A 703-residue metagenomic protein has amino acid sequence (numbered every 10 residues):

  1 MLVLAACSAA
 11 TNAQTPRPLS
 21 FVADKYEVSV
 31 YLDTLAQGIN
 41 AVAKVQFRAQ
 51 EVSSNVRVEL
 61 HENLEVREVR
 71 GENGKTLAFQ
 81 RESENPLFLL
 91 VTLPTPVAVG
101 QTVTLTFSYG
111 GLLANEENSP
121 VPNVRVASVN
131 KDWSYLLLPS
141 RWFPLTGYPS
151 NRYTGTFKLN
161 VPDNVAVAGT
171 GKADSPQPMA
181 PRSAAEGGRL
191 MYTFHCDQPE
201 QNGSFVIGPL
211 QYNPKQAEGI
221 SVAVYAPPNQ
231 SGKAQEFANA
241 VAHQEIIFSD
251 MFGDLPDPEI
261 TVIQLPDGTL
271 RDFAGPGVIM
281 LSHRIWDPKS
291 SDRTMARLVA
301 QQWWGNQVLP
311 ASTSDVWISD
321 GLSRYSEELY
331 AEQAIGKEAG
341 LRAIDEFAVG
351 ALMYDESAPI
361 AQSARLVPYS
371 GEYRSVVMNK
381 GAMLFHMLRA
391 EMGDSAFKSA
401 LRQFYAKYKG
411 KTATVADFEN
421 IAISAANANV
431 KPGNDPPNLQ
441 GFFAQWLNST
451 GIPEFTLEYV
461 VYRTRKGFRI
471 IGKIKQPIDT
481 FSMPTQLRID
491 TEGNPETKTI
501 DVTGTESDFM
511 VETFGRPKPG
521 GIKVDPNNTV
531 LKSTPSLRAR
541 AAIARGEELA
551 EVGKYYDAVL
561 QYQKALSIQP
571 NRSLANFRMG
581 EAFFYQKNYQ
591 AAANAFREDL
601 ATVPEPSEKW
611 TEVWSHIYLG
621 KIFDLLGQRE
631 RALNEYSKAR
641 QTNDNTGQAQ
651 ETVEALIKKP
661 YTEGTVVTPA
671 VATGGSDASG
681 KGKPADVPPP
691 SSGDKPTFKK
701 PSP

Functional and structural regions predicted by a protein language model:
C7-N40, R48, R67, R125 (+4 more regions): N-terminal, polar/Ser/Thr-rich
A41, D132, T146-A296, Y325-E328: Hydrophobic helix-coil surface modules that form long, contiguous segments used for peptide/substrate interaction
E51, R374-I470: Amphipathic alpha-helical substructures
N63-R125, R182-E186, T505-K518: A surface-exposed beta-strand-loop module
V66-R70, A168, D435-Q440, T450-K523: Beta-strand-rich binding/interaction modules
V99, S108-G155, L531-V552, L560: Glycine/proline-rich low-complexity spacer/linker segments in large multi-domain proteins
D197, R271-D272, V316-M392, Y408-K409 (+1 more regions): Acidic/His/Gly-enriched intrinsically disordered linker/tail segments that often contain short helix/coil "MoRF-like"
V278-R342, L401: Zinc-dependent metallopeptidase catalytic helix centered on the HExxH motif and its immediate flanking segment
